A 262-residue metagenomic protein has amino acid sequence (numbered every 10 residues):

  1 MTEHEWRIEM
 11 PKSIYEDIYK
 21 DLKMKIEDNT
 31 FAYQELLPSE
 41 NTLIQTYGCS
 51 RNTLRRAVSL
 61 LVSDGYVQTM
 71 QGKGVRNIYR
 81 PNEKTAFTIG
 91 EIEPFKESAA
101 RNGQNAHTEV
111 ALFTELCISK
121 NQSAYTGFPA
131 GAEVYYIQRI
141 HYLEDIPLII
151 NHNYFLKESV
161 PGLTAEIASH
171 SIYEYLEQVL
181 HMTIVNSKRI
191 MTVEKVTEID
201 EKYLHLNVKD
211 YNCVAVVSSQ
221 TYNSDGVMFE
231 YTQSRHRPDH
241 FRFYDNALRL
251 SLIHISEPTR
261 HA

Functional and structural regions predicted by a protein language model:
M1-C49: Extreme N-terminal segment that seeds HTH/winged-HTH DNA-binding domains in transcriptional regulators
F31, D64-G72, I78: Beta-hairpin "wing" of winged helix-turn-helix
E35-T42, K73-I78, F113: Short secondary-structure junction/hinge motifs that connect adjacent elements
T53: Residues in the helix-turn-helix
A57: Residues in the recognition helix of alpha-helical DNA-binding motifs
P81-L252: All-alpha effector-binding/dimerization core of bacterial HTH-type transcriptional repressors
I253-A262: Single conserved hydrophobic/aromatic residue that forms the stacking wall/gate of nucleotide- or nucleobase-binding
